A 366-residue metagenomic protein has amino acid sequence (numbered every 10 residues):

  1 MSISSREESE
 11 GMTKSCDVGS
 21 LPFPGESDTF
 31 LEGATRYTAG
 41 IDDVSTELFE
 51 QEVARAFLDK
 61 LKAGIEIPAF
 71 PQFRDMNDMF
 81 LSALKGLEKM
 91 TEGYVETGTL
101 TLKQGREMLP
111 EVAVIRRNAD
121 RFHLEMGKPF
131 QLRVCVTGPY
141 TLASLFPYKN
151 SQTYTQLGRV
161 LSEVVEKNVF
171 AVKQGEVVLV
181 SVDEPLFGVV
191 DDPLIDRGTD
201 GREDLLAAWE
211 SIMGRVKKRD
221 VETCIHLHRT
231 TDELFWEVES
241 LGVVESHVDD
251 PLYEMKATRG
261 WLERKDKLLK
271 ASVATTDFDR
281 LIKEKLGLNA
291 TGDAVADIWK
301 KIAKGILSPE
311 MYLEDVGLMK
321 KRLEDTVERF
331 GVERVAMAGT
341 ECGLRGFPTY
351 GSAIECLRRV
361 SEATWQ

Functional and structural regions predicted by a protein language model:
M1-L87, Y154, D220-E222, T326-E328 (+4 more regions): N-terminal basic, low-complexity leaders that serve as flexible interaction/assembly modules and, when applicable, as
K14-E26, E32, A39, V44 (+7 more regions): Hydrophobic faces of well-ordered beta-strands that scaffold small-molecule active sites in alpha/beta enzyme cores
I41-T46, L87-Q104, L145-G158, D191-D204 (+3 more regions): Glycine-rich tight-turn/loop motif centered on a GG-T
V53-G64, E111-K128, S162-V177, K256-R264 (+1 more regions): Short amphipathic alpha-helices and their capping/turn segments at secondary-structure boundaries
K85-F170: Active-site-proximal, glycine-rich beta->alpha crossover segments in alpha/beta enzymes that shape flexible
L102-L124, D200-D220, L357-Q366: Alpha-helix-loop-beta-strand connector modules within alpha/beta enzyme cores
G127-V134, F146-L281: Active-site loop segments of alpha/beta catalytic cores
G242-Q366: Catalytic-face loop-and-helix region of soluble metabolic enzyme cores
